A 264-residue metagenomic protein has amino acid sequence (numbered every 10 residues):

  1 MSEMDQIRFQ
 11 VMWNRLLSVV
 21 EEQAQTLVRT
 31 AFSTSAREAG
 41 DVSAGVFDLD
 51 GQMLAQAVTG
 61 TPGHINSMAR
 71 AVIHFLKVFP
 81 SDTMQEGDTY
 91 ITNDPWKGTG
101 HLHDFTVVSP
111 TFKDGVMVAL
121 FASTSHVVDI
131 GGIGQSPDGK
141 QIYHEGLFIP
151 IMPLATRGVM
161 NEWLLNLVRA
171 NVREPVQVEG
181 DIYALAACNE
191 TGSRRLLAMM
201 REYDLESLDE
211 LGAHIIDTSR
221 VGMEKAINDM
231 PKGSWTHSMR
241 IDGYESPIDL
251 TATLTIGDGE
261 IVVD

Functional and structural regions predicted by a protein language model:
R15-A39, L76, P80, I91-G98: Short, basic/aromatic recognition patches
E38-D41, H103-F105: Short, small/polar residue-rich loop motifs at catalytic or cofactor-binding pockets
A44-D48: Short hydrophobic alpha-helical segments used for membrane anchoring or interfacial signaling
L49-Q56, N66-D94: Regulatory sensory and allosteric helical modules in signal-transduction proteins and certain transcription factors
P62-F75, V128-P137: A short, polar/charged loop-to-alpha-helix boundary motif
D104-D114, A122, T253-I256: A short, hydrophobic, proline-anchored segment that marks a local hinge/packing element in signaling and regulatory
D114-L196: Mobile "lid/hinge" segments at catalytic clefts and subdomain interfaces of large enzymes
R194-D264: Accessory "access/gating" subregions that flank catalytic or transport cores
